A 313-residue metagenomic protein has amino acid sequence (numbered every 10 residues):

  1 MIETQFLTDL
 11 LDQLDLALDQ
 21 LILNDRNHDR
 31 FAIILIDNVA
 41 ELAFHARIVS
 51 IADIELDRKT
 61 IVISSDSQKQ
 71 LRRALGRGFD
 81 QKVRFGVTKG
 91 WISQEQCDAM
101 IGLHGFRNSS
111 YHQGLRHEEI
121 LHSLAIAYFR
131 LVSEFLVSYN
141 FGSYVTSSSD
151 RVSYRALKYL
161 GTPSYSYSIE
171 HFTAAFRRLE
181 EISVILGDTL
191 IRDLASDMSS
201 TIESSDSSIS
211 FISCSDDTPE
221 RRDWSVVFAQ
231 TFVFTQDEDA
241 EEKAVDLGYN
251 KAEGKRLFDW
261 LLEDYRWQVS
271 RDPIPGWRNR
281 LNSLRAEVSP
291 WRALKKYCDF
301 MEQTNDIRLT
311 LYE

Functional and structural regions predicted by a protein language model:
M1-D9: Acidic, low-complexity proline/glycine-rich segments
Q5-F6, N27, K89-T146: Charge-enriched, short contiguous segments at helix-coil
D9, Q13-L16, L35, L42 (+1 more regions): Amphipathic, well-ordered alpha-helical segments in soluble domains
L11-R30: A long, hydrophobic alpha-helical segment
D29-S50, F129: Short, hydrophobic, well-ordered secondary-structure elements
V49-Q113: A broadly used, surface-exposed interaction patch
S133-E313: Polyanionic, low-complexity intrinsically disordered segments
